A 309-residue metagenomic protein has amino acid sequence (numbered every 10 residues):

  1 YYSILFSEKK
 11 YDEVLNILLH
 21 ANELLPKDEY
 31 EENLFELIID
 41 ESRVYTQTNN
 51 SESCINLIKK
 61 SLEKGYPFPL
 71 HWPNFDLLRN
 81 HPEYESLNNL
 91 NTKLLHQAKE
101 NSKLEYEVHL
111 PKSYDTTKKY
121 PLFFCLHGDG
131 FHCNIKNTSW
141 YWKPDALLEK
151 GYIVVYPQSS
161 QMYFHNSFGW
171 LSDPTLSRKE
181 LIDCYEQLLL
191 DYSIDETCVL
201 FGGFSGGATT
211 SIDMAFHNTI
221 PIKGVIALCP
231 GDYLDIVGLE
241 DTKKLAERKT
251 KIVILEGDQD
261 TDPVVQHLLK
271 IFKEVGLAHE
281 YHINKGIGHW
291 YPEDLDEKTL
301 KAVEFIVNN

Functional and structural regions predicted by a protein language model:
Y2, E8, Q47, E63-Y120 (+1 more regions): A domain-start/cap signature at the N-terminus of enzymes
F6-H20: Helix-turn-helix repeat elements of alpha-solenoid scaffolds
E23-E31: Flexible helix-coil transition and linker loops at the boundaries of alpha-helical arrays
E52-Y66: TPR/TPR-like (Sel1-like) alpha-helical repeat modules
L122-Y192: Serine-hydrolase catalytic machinery in alpha/beta-hydrolase-like enzymes
T197-A246: Primarily recognizes the serine-hydrolase "nucleophile elbow" in alpha/beta-hydrolase and SGNH/GDSL folds
G231-V307: The feature captures the conserved acid-bearing segment of alpha/beta-hydrolase catalytic domains
